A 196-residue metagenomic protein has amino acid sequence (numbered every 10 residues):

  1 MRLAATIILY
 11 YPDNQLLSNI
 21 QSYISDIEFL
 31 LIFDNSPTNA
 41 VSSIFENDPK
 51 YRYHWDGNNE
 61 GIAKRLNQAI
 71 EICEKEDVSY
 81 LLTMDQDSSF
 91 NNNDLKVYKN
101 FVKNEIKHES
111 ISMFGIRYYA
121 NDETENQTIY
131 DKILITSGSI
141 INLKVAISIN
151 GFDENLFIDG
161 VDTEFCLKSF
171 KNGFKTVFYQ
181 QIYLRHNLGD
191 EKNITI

Functional and structural regions predicted by a protein language model:
R2-A4, E164: Cell-envelope/extracellular polymer assembly enzymes that use nucleotide-activated donors
T6-D26: Short, well-formed alpha-helical segments that are part of the catalytic scaffolds of diverse glycosyltransferases
I20-W55: Acidic donor-binding segment of Leloir-type glycosyltransferases
D56-K75: Glycine-rich, basic loop-to-helix element that forms the pyrophosphate-binding segment of sugar-nucleotide handling
V78-D87: Short beta-strand-to-loop acidic/aromatic patch adjacent to the donor-nucleotide binding site
S89-N126: Conserved donor NDP-sugar-binding/catalytic core segment of glycosyltransferases
S137-N150: Conserved nucleotide-sugar donor-binding and metal-coordinating catalytic region shared by glycosyltransferases
V145, N155-G189: A short, conserved alpha-helix in the catalytic core of glycosyltransferases
